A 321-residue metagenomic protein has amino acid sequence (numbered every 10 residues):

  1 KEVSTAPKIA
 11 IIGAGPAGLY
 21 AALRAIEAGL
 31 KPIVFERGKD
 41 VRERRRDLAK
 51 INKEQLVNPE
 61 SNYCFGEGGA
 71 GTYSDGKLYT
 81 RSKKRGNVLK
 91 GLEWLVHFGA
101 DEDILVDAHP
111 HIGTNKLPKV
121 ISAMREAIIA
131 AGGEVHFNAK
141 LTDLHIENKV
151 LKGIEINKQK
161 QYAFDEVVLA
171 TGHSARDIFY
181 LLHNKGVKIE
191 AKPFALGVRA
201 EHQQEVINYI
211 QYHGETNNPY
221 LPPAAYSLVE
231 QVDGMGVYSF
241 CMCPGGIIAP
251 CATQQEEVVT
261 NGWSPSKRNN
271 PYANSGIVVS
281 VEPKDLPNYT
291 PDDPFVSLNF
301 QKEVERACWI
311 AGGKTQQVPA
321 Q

Functional and structural regions predicted by a protein language model:
K1-W94, F98-Q321: Residues forming the flavin
